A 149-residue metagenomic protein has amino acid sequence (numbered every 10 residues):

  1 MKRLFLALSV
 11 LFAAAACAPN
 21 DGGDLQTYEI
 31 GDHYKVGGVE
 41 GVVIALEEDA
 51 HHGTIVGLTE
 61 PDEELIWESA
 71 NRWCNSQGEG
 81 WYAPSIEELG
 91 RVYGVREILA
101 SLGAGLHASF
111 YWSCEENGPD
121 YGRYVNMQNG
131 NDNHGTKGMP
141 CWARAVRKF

Functional and structural regions predicted by a protein language model:
M1-L4: Positively charged n-region of N-terminal signal peptides that target proteins for export
L6-S9: Sec-dependent N-terminal signal peptides
A14-A16: C-terminal motif of bacterial Sec signal peptides marking the signal peptidase cleavage site
N20-W81, S109, D120-Q128, W142-A145: Extracellular adhesion/carbohydrate-recognition regions
I86-F149: C-terminal, surface-exposed recognition/capping segments
